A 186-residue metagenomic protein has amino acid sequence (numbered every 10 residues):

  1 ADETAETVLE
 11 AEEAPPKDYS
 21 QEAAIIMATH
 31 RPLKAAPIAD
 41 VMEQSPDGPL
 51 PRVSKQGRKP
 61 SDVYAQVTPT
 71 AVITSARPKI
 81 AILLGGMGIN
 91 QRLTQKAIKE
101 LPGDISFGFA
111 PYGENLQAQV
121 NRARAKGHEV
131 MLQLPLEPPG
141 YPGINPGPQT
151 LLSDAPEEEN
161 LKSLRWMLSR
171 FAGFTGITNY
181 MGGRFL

Functional and structural regions predicted by a protein language model:
A1, L116-N121, W166, F174: Bulky hydrophobic/aromatic packing residues
A1, Q133, E158-E159: Catalytic cores of secreted/periplasmic lytic hydrolases that degrade extracellular macromolecules
A1-A76: Terminal interaction modules at protein C-ends
R58, V63-I144: Active-site beta->alpha N-cap acidic-glycine motif
A81-M87, D104-A110, G147-E157, N179-L186: Second-shell loop/turn segments in exported
Y112-Q117, S153-S163: Glycine-rich anion/phosphate-binding loops
N121-H128, P148-L152, R170-I177: Noncatalytic linker/hinge segments flanking ATPase motor cores
E158-L186: Catalytic domains of cell-wall/extracellular-matrix polysaccharide-remodeling enzymes, centered on de-N-acetylation
